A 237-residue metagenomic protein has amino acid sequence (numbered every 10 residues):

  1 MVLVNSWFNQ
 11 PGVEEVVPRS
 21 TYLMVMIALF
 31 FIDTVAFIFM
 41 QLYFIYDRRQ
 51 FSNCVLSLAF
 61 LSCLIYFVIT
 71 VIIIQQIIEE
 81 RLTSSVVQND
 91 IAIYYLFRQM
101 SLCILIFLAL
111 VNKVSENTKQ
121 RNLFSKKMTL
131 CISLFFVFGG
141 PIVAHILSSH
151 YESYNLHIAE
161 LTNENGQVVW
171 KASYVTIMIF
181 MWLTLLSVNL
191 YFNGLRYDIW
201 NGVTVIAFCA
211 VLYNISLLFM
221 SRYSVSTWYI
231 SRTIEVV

Functional and structural regions predicted by a protein language model:
M1, V13-S115, N201, W228-V236: Individual alpha-helical transmembrane segments in multi-pass integral membrane proteins
M1-N5, L61, S133-P141, F208: Alpha-helical transmembrane segments
L3-E15, I72-T83, V143-L161, N214-Y223: Juxtamembrane "helix-exit" motif on the non-cytosolic side of transmembrane helices
V16-L29, I91-L102, K127-L183: Extracellular-loop-to-transmembrane junctions of the mid-late helices
L42-R49, L110-K126, V188-L195: Cytoplasmic membrane-interface regions of multi-pass membrane proteins
C63-V71, G139-V143, F208-L218: Hydrophobic alpha-helical transmembrane segments and adjacent interfacial helices in integral membrane proteins
T118-G140, I199-T204: Cytoplasmic juxtamembrane regions at transmembrane-helix boundaries
I146-V237: Interfacial "cap-and-anchor" motif at the non-cytosolic start of specific transmembrane alpha-helices
